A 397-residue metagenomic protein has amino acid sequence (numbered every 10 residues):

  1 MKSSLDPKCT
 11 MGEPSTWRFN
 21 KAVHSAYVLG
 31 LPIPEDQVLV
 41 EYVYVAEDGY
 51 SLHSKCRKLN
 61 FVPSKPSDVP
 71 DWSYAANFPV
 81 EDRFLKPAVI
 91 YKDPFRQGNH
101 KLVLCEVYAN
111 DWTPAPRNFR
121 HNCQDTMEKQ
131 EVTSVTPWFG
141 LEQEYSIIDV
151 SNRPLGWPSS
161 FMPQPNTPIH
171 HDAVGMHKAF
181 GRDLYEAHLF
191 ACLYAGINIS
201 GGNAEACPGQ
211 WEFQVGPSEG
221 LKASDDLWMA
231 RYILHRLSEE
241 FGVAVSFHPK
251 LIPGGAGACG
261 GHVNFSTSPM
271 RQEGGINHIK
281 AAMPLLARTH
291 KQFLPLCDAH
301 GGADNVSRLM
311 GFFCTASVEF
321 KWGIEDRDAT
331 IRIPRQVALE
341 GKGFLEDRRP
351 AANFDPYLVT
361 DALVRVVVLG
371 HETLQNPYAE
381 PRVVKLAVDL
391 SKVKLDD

Functional and structural regions predicted by a protein language model:
K2-D397: Glycine-rich, acidic/polar active-site loops that bind/position phosphate-bearing ligands
